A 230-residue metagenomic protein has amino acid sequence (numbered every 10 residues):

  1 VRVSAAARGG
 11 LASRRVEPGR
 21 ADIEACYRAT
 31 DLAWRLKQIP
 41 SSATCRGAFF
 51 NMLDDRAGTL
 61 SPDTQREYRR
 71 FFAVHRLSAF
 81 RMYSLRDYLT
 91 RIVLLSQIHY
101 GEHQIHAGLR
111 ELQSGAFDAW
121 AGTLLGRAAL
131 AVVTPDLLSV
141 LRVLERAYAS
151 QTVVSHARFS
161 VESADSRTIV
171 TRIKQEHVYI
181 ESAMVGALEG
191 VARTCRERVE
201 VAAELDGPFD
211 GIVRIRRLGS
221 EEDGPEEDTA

Functional and structural regions predicted by a protein language model:
V1-A107: N-terminal leader/assembly segments
S4, R69-H177, E181: Amphipathic interaction/junction segments at domain boundaries or subunit interfaces
L11-A12, A21, F49, L60 (+7 more regions): Compositionally biased, intrinsically disordered low-complexity regions
E17, D22, D31, D54-D55 (+10 more regions): Acidic-enriched, low-complexity/disordered segments with a strong bias for Aspartate over Glutamate
A21, T30, T44, T59 (+9 more regions): Residue-identity detector for threonine
R56-R70, L144-R146, R193-V201: Hydrophobic transmembrane alpha-helix bundles
A149-V185, R193-A230: Short terminal or interdomain "cap/linker" segment that borders an active site or interface and mediates
